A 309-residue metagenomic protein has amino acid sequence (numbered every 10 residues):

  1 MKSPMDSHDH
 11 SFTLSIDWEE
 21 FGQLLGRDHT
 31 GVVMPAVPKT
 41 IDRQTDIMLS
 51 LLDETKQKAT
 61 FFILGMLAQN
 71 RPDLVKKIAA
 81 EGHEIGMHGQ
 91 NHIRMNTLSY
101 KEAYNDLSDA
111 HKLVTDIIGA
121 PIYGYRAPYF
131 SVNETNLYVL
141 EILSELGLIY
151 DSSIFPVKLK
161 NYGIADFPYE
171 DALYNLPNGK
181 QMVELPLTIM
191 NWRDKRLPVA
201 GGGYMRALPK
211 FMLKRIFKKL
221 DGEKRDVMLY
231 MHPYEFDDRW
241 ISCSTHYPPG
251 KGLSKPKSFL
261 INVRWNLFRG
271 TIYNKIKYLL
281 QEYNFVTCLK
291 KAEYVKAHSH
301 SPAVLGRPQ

Functional and structural regions predicted by a protein language model:
K2-E81: Active-site beta->alpha N-cap acidic-glycine motif
L24, A120-P121, A127-Y230, S299 (+1 more regions): Active-site-adjacent pocket scaffolds in enzyme catalytic domains
G31-K39, K58-L64, N91-A103, A127-S131 (+2 more regions): The substrate-binding groove and active-site-proximal loops of carbohydrate-active enzymes, especially glycoside
T45-L49, P72-K76, Y104-H111, L140 (+2 more regions): Generic structural signal for well-ordered alpha-helices, preferentially at hydrophobic/aromatic core positions
E54-T55, A207-Q309: C-terminal domain-boundary segment and adjacent tail
T55-N136, L148, S153-K160, K180-Q181 (+1 more regions): Metal-dependent polysaccharide deacetylase catalytic core of the NodB/CE4 family, i.e., the active-site-bearing domain
A68-I85, L137-I149, H246-L253, Y294 (+1 more regions): Short, electropositive alpha-helical surface patch
